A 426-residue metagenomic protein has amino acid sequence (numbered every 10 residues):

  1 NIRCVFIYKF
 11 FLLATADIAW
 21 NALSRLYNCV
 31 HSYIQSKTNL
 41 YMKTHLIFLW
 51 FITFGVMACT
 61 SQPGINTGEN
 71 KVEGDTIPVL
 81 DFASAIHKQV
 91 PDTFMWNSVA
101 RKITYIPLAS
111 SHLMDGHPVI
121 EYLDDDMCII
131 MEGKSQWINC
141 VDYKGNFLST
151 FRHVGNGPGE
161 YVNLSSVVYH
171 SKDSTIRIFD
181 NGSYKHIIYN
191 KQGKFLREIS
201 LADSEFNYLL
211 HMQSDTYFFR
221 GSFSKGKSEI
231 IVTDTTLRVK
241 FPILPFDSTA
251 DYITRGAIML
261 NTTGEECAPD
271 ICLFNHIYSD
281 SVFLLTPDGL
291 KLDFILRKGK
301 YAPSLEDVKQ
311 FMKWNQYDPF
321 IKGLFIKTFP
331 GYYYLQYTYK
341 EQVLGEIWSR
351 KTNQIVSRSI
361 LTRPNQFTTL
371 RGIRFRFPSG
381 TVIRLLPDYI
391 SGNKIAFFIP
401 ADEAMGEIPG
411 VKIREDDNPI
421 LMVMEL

Functional and structural regions predicted by a protein language model:
M57-A58: C-terminal motif of bacterial Sec signal peptides marking the signal peptidase cleavage site
N66-Y105: Blade/loop signatures of beta-propeller domains
P91, T104-K134: Beta-strand-rich domains and repeat architectures in extracellular enzymes and scaffolds, especially beta-propellers
D92-A109, N139-R152, K185-I199, E229-T249 (+3 more regions): Surface-exposed loop/turn elements that mediate protein-protein interactions on large endomembrane-trafficking
A109-D115, N146-S171: Blade-loop segments of beta-propeller domains
H117-V119, V162-S166, S204-M212, R255-G256 (+3 more regions): Repeated scaffold domains used in trafficking and secretory/extracellular systems, primarily beta-propellers
M127-E132, S174-D180, D215-S222, A268-H276 (+2 more regions): Short beta-strand elements that form the blades of beta-propeller/WD-repeat-like and other beta-sheet-rich scaffold
L237-T286: Loop-centered beta-sheet repeat module
